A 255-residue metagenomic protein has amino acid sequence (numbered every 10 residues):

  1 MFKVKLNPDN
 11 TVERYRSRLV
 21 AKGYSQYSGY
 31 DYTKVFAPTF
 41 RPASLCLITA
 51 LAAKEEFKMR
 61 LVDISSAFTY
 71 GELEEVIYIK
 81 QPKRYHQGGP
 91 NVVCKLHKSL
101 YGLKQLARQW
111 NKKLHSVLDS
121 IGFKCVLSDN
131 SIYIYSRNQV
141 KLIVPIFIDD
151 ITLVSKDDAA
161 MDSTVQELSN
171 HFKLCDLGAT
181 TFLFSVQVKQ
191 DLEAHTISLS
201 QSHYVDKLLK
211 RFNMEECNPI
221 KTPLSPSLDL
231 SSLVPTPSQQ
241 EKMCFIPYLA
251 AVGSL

Functional and structural regions predicted by a protein language model:
M1-L255: Long, low-complexity, charge-biased intrinsically disordered regions
